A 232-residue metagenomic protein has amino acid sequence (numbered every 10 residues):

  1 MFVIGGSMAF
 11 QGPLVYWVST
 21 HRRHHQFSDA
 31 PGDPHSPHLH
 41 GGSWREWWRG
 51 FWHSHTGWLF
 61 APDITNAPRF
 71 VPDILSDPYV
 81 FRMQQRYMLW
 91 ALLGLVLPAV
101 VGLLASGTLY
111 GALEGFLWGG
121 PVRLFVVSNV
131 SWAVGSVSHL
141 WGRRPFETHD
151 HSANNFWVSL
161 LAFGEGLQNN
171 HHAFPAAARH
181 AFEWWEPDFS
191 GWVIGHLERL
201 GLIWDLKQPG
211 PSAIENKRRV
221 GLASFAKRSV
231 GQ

Functional and structural regions predicted by a protein language model:
M1-W132, A177-Q232: Non-catalytic, topology-defining segments of multipass membrane proteins
H21-H25, H139, Q168-H172: Histidine-centered divalent metal-coordination motifs
P34, L124, L140, N170-A173: Generic detector of well-ordered alpha-helical packing
D73-Y79, W141-L167, A173-F174: Active-site-proximal inter-transmembrane loops
A133-S138: Helix-to-loop junction signature of class
